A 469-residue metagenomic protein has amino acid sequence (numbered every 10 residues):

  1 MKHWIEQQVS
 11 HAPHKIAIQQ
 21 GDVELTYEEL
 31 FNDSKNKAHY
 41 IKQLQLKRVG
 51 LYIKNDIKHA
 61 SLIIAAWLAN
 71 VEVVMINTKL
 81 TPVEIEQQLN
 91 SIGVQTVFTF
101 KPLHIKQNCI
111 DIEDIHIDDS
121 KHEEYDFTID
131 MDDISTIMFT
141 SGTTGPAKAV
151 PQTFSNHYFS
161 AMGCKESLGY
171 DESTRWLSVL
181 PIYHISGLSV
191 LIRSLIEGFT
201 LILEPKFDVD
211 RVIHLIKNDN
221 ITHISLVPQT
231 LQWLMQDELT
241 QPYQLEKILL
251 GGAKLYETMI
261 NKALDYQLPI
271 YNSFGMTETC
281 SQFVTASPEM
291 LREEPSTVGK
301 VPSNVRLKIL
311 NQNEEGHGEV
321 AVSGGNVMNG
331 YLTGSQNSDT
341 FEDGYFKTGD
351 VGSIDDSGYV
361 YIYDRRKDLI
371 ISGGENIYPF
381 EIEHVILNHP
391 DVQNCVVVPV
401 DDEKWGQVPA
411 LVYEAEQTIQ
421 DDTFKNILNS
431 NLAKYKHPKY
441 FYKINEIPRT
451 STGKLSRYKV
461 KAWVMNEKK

Functional and structural regions predicted by a protein language model:
W4-T26: AMP-dependent adenylate-forming
V23, H39-L80, N376: Conserved AMP-binding/adenylate-forming
T26-Y27, S135-M162: Conserved AMP-binding A3 loop
K121-F139, P146, G169-R175: Conserved pre-ATP/AMP-binding loop-to-beta segment of ANL
Y158-R175, Y183-H223, D237: Conserved AMP-binding/adenylation subdomain of ANL enzymes
T222-L226, M235-E293, R306: Gly/Ser/Thr-rich phosphate-binding loop
K300-N304, Q312-D343, E375-I377: Conserved ATP/PPi-binding loop(s) of AMP-dependent carboxylate-activating enzymes
G324, G330, V351-K436, E446 (+2 more regions): AMP-binding/adenylate-forming catalytic core of the ANL superfamily
